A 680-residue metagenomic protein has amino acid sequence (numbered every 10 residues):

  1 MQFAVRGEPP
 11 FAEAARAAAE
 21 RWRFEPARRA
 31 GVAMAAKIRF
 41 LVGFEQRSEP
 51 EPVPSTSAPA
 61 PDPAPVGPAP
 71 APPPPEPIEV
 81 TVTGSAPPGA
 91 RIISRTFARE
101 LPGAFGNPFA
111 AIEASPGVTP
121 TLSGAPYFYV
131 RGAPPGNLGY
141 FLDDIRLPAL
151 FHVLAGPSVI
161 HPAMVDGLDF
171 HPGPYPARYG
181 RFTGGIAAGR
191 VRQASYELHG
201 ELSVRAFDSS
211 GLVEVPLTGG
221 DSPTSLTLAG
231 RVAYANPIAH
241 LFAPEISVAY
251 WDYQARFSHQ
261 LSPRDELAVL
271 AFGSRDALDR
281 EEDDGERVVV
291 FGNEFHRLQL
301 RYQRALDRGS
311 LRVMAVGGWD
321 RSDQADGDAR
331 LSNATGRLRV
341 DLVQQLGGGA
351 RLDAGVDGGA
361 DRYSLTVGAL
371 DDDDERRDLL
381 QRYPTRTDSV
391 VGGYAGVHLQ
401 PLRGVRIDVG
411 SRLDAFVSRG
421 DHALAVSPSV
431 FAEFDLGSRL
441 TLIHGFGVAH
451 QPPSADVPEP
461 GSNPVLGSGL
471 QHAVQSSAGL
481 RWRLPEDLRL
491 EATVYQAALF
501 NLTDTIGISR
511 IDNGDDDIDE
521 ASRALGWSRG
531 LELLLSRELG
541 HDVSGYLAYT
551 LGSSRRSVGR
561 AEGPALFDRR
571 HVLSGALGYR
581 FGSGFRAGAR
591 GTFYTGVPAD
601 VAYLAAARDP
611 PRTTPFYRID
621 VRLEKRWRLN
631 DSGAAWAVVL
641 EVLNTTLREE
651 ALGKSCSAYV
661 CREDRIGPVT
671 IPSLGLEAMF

Functional and structural regions predicted by a protein language model:
T56-A71, E76-P176, I186, R192 (+2 more regions): Periplasmic N-terminal accessory/gating domains of Gram-negative outer-membrane beta-barrel systems
R146, V367-D373, F434, S438-S477 (+3 more regions): Surface-exposed extracellular loop regions of Gram-negative outer-membrane beta-barrel proteins, predominantly
E201, A206-V232, A243-A277, V289-R312 (+1 more regions): Transmembrane beta-barrel wall of Gram-negative outer-membrane proteins
E266-R312, G317-T335, D373, R386 (+1 more regions): Flexible loop and strand-edge segments within Gram-negative outer membrane beta-barrel domains
T335-L342, Q381-Y394, G469, D487-A548 (+3 more regions): Outer membrane beta-barrel strand-and-loop segments of large Gram-negative receptors, especially TonB-dependent
V343-Q344, G349-D353, D357, R382-L499 (+2 more regions): Structural signature of Gram-negative outer-membrane beta-barrels, strongest in the C-terminal barrel of TonB-dependent
Q496-A498, E520-D600: Gram-negative outer-membrane beta-barrel transporters
F593-A602, K625-F680: C-terminal beta-signal and adjacent terminal beta-strands/loops of Gram-negative outer-membrane beta-barrel proteins
